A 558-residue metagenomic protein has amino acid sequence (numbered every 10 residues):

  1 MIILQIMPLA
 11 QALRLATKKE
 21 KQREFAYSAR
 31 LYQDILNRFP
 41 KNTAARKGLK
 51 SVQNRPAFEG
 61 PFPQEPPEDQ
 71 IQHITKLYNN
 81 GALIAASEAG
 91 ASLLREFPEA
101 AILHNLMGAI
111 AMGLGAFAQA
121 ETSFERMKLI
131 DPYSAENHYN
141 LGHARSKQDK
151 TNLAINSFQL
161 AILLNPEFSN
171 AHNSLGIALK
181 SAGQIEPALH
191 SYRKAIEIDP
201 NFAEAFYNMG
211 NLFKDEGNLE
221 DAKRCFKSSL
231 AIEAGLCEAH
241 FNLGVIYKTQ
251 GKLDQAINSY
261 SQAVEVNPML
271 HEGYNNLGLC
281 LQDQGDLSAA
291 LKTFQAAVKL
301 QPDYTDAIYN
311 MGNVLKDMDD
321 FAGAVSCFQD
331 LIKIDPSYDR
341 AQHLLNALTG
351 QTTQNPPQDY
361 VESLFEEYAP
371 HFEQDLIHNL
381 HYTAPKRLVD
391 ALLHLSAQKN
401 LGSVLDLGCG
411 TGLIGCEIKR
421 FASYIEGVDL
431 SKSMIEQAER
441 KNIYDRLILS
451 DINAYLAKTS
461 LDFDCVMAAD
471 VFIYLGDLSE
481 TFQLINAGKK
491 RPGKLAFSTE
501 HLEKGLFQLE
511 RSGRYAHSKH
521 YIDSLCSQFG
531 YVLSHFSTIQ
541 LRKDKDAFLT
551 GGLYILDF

Functional and structural regions predicted by a protein language model:
T17, K47-G48, T75, I102-G113 (+7 more regions): Conserved alpha-helical positions within TPR/SEL1-like repeat arrays
Q22-Y27, E59-G60, N79-E88, L114-R126 (+8 more regions): Structural signature of tandem alpha-helical TPR/SEL1-like repeats, specifically the intra-repeat loop/turn
L405, G410-Y455: Class I SAM-dependent methyltransferase SAM/SAH-binding core
M467: A conserved beta-strand element that flanks and buttresses the S-adenosyl-L-methionine
S479-P492: A short glycine-rich, Lys/Arg-flanked "PGG" loop and its adjoining helix->strand segment in the class I
P492-E500: Conserved beta-strand signature within the Rossmann-like core of class I S-adenosyl-L-methionine
